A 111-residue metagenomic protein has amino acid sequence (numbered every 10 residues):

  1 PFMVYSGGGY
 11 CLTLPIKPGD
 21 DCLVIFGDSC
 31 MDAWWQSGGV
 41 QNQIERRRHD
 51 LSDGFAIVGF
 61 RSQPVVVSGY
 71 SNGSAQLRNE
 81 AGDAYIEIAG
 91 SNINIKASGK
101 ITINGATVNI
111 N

Functional and structural regions predicted by a protein language model:
P1-K96: Hydrophobic packing positions characteristic of elongated beta-solenoid/beta-helix-type spike/fiber shafts
F26, G105-T107: Glycine-rich, histidine-containing beta strand-loop boundary motifs that form or position
A89, K96-S98, N104, N111: Feature marks extracellular polysaccharide-active and adherence modules
